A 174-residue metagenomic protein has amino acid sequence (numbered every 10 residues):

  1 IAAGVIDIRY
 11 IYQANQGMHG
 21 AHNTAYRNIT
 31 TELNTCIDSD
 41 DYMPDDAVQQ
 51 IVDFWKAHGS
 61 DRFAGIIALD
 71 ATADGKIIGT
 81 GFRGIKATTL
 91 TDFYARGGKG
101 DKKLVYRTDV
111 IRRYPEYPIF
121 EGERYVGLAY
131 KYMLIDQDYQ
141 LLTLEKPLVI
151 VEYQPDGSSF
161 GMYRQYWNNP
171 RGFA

Functional and structural regions predicted by a protein language model:
I1-I11, D53-K56: Acidic donor-binding segment of Leloir-type glycosyltransferases
Q13-I29: Glycine-rich, basic loop-to-helix element that forms the pyrophosphate-binding segment of sugar-nucleotide handling
N34: Short aromatic/hydrophobic "clamp" motif used to bind/position activated sugar donors
D38-Y42: The conserved acidic donor/metal-binding loop of glycosyltransferases
D46-T80: Conserved donor NDP-sugar-binding/catalytic core segment of glycosyltransferases
T72, I78-F160: Conserved nucleotide-sugar donor-binding catalytic segment
M162-G172: C-terminal catalytic/acceptor-binding lobe
